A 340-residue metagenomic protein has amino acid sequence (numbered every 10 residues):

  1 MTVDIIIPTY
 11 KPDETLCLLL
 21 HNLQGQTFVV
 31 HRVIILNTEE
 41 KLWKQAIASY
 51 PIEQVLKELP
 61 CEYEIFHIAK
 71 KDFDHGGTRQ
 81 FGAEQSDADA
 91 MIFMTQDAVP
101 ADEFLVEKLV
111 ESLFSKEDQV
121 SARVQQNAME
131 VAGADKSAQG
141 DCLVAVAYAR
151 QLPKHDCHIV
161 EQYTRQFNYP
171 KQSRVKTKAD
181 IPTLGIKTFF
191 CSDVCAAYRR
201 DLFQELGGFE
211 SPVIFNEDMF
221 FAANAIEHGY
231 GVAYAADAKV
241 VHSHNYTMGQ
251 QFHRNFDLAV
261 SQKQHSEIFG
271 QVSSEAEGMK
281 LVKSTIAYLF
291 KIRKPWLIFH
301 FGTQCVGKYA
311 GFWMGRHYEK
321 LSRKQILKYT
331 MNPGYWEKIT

Functional and structural regions predicted by a protein language model:
P12-G25: Short, well-formed alpha-helical segments that are part of the catalytic scaffolds of diverse glycosyltransferases
H31-K41, I68: Short beta-strand/loop segment that forms part of the nucleotide-sugar
A69-S86: Glycine-rich, basic loop-to-helix element that forms the pyrophosphate-binding segment of sugar-nucleotide handling
M91: Short aromatic/hydrophobic "clamp" motif used to bind/position activated sugar donors
F104-R123, N127-E130, D135-E161: Conserved donor NDP-sugar-binding/catalytic core segment of glycosyltransferases
K178-Y198, I214: A recurrent flexible, glycine/aromatic-enriched loop bordering the glycosyltransferase active site that acts as
I214-F221: Acidic donor-binding loop at a coil-to-helix junction in glycosyltransferase catalytic cores that engages
V232, A238-G311: Active-site-adjacent helix/loop segment of glycosyltransferases that harbors family-specific signature motifs
